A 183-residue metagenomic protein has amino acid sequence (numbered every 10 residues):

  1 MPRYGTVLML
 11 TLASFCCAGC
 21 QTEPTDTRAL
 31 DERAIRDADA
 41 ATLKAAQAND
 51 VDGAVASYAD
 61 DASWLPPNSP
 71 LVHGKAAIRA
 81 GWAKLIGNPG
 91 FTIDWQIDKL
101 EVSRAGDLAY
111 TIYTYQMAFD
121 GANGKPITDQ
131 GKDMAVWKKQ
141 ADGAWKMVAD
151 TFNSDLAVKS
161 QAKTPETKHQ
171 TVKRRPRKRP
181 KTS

Functional and structural regions predicted by a protein language model:
M1-L8: Bacterial N-terminal signal peptides that target proteins for export
F15-G19: C-terminal motif of bacterial Sec signal peptides marking the signal peptidase cleavage site
C20-A56, S63-S183: A beta-strand edge to alpha-helix "cap/lid" segment located at domain peripheries
